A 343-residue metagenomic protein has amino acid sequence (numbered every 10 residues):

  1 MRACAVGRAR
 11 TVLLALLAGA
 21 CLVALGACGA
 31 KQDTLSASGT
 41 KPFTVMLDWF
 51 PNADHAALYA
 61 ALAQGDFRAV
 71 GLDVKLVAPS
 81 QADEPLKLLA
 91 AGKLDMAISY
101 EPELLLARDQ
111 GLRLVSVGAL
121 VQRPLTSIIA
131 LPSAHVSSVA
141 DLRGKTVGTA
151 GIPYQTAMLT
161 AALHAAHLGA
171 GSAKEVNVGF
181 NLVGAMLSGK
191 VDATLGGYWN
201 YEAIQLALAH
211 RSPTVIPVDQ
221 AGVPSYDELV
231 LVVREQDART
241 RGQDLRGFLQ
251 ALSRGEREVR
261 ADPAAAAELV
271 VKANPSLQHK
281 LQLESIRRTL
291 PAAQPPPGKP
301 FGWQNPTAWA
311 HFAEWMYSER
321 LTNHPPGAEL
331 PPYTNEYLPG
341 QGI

Functional and structural regions predicted by a protein language model:
M1-L16: Bacterial N-terminal signal peptides that target proteins for export
V23-A27: C-terminal motif of bacterial Sec signal peptides marking the signal peptidase cleavage site
K31-G179, V183-S188, D192-N200, V215-P217: Short, glycine-/small- and polar/acidic-enriched structural segments that line small-molecule recognition paths
P102, N181-A185, G189-P275: Pocket-lining segment of extracytoplasmic ligand-binding domains
S116, E175, V259-V270, H324-A328: Surface-exposed patches in mature extracellular/periplasmic domains of secreted proteins
A170-K174, P275-R287, N323-L330: Short, surface-exposed acidic
R239-E319: Secondary-structure end/capping motifs
A310-I343: Conserved C-terminal helix/tail region of periplasmic/extracytoplasmic solute-binding proteins
